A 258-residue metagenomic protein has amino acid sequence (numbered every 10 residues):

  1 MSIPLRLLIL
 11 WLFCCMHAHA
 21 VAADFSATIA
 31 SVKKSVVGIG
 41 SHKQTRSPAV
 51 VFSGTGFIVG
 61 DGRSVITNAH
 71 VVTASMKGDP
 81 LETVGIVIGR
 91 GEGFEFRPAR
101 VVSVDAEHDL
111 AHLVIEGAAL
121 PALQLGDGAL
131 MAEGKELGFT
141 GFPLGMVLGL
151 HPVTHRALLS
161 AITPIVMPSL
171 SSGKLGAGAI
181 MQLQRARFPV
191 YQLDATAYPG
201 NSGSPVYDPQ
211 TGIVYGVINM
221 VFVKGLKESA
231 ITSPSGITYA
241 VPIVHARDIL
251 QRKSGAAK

Functional and structural regions predicted by a protein language model:
L7-H17: Bacterial N-terminal signal peptides
A23-F25, H42-N68, F96-P98, G203 (+2 more regions): A conserved glycine-rich beta-strand in the N-terminal activation segment of trypsin-fold
A27-T28, S75, R100-V102, E116-H151: Active-site substrate-binding loop(s) of clan PA
S31-A49, V114-Q124, V153-Q251: Active-site region of chymotrypsin-like
V59-G60, G78, M131, P209: Short, well-ordered loop/turn sites that connect or cap secondary structure elements
G60-A106: Catalytic-histidine neighborhood of serine endopeptidases, predominantly the chymotrypsin-like S1/PA family
D61, V104-H108, I162-P168: Short, conserved beta-turn/loop elements at beta-strand boundaries and strand-helix junctions
E82-G85, R90-A99, E133-G138, P152-G176: Beta-strand/loop subdomains of soluble extracytoplasmic proteins
